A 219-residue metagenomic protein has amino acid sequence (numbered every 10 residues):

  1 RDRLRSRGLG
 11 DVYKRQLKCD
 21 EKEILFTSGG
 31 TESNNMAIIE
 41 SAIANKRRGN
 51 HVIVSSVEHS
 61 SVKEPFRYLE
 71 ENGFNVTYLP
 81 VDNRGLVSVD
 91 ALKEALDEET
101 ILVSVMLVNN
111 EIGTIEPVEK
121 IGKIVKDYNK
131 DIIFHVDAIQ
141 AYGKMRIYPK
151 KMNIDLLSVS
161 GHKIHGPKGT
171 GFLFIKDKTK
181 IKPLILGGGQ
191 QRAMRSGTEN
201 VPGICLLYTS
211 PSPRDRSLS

Functional and structural regions predicted by a protein language model:
D2-G10, Y208-S219: Single conserved hydrophobic/aromatic residue that forms the stacking wall/gate of nucleotide- or nucleobase-binding
G10, N34-I38, H59-F66, V89 (+3 more regions): A general structural signal for well-ordered alpha-helical segments in protein cores
Y13-E40: Short loop-beta-helix segment that forms the pyridoxal 5′-phosphate
D20-I24, R48-N50, E98-E99, D131: Short acidic capping loops at alpha-helix termini that bridge into adjacent secondary structure
I38-K63, N75-P80: Conserved PLP-anchoring active-site segment centered on the Schiff-base-forming lysine
T77, V81-Y142: Active-site phosphate-binding strand-loop segment of PLP-dependent enzymes
K151-L206: Active-site PLP attachment segment
